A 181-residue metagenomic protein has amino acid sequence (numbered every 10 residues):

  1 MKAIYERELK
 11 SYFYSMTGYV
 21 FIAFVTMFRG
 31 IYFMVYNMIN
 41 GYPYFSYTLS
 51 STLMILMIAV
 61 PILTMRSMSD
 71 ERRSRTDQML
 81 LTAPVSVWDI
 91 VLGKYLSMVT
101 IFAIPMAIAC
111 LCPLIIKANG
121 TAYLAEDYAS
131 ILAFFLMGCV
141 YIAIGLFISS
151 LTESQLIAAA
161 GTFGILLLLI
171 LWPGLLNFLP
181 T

Functional and structural regions predicted by a protein language model:
M1-D70: Hydrophobic alpha-helical transmembrane segments
Y5-R7, S11-M16, Q78-D89, E153: Flexible extramembrane loops and terminal tails that flank transmembrane helices in small membrane-associated subunits
R7, S11, D70, T82 (+2 more regions): Transmembrane helix-loop junction
G18-V25, Q155-P173: Pore- or pathway-lining transmembrane helices of multi-pass membrane proteins that form conduits for solutes/ions
M27, T64, M68, L80 (+2 more regions): Hydrophobic alpha-helical interface/terminus motif in multipass membrane transporters
Y32-Y36, F45-S46, S51, I55 (+3 more regions): Secretory targeting signals
S67-S97: Helix-loop-helix units of permease transmembrane domains in multi-pass membrane transporters, especially ABC
F147-I148, L176-T181: A cytosolic-side transmembrane-helix exit/cap motif
